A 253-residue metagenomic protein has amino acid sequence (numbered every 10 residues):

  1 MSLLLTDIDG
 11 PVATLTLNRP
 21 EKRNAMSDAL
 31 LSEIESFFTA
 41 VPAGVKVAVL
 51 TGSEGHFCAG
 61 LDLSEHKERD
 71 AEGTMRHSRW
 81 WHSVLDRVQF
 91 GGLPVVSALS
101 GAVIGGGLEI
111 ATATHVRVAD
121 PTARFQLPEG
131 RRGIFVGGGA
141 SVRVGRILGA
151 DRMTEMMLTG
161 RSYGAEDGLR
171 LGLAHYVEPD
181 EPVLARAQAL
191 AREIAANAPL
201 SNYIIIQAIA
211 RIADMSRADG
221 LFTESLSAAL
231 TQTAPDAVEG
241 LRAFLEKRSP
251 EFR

Functional and structural regions predicted by a protein language model:
M1-S53, E72, D86: Conserved CoA-thioester-binding segment of acyl-CoA-metabolizing enzymes
L15, L50, D62, I110-T112 (+3 more regions): Hydrophobic/aromatic residues within transmembrane alpha-helices of multi-pass small-molecule transporters
A29-E33, W80, R87, R186 (+3 more regions): Charged catalytic carboxylate motif
E35, G44, G52-R87, V103 (+2 more regions): Glycine- (often His-adjacent) and acidic-residue-rich active-site loop that binds/positions the CoA thioester
D86-L200, S225, A229-A234, E239 (+1 more regions): Crotonase-fold acyl-CoA enzyme core
I206-M215: Short, charged, surface-exposed hinge/linker loops at domain edges that act as mobile lids or interdomain connectors
A213, S249-R253: Short C-terminal tail/terminal secondary-structure segment of NAD(P)H-dependent dehydrogenase/reductase domains
